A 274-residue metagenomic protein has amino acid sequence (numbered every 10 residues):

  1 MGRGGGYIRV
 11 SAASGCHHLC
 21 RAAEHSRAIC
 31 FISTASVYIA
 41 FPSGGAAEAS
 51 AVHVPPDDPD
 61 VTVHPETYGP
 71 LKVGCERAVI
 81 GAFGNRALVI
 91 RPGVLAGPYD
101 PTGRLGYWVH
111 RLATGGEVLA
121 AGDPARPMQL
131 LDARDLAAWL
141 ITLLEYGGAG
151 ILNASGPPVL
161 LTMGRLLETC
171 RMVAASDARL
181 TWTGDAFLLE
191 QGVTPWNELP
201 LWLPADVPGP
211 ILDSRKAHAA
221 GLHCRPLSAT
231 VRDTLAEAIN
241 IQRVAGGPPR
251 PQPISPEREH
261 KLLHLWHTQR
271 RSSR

Functional and structural regions predicted by a protein language model:
G5-V10, S33-A35: Conserved NAD(P)H cofactor-binding loop of Rossmann-fold oxidoreductase domains
C16-V73, L88: Conserved Rossmann-fold NAD(P)-dependent oxidoreductase catalytic core, especially the SDR/UDP-sugar
S33, C75-Y99: Conserved beta-loop-beta element that borders a ligand/cofactor-binding pocket
V37, L95, L136, V159: Conserved sequence/active-site signature of Rossmann-fold short-chain dehydrogenase/reductase
G103-W108, A121-Y146, G150-N153, R165 (+1 more regions): Substrate-positioning beta->alpha
V109-A121, S176-R179, G209: A short C-terminal helix-loop "cap" of Rossmann-like NAD(P)-dependent dehydrogenase/epimerase domains
T142-D206, L212-R215, D233-E237, I241-R274: Mid/C-terminal beta-alpha module of Rossmann-like enzyme folds, strongest in SDR-family dehydrogenases/epimerases
